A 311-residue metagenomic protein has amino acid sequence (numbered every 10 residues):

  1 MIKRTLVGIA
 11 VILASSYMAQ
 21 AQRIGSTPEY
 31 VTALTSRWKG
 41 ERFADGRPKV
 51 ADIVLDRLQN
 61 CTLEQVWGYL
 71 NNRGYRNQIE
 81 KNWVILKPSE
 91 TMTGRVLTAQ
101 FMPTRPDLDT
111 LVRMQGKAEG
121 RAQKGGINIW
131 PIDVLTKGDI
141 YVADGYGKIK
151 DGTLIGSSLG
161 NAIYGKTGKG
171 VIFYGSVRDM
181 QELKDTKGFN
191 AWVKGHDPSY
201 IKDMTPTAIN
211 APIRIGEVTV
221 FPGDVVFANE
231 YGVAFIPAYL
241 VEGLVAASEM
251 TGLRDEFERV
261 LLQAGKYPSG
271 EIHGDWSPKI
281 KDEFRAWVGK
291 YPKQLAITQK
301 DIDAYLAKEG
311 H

Functional and structural regions predicted by a protein language model:
M1-V7, Y17: Bacterial N-terminal signal peptides that target proteins for export
A19-A21: Boundary at the C-terminal end of the N-terminal hydrophobic targeting segment
G25-S26, V31-Q59: Amphipathic alpha-helical packing elements
G46, I163, D224-V226: Buried hydrophobic positions in well-ordered alpha/beta secondary-structure cores of metabolic enzymes
R57-Q65, Y69-P222, I236-R285, G289-H311: Feature captures the catalytic cores and cofactor-binding loops of soluble hydro-lyases/lyases that act on carboxylate
G232-A234: Channel- or pocket-lining gating/hinge segments that regulate access to a cavity or pore
